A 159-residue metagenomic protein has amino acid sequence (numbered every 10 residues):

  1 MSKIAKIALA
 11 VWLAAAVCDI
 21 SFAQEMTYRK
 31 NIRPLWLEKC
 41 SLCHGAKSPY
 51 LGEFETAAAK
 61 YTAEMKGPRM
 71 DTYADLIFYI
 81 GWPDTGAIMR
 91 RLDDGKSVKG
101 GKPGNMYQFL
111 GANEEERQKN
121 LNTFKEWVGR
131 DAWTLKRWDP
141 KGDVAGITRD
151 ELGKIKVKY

Functional and structural regions predicted by a protein language model:
M1-L9: Bacterial N-terminal signal peptides that target proteins for export
I4-A5, V17, P103: Intrinsically disordered, low-complexity peptide-like regions
W12-A15: Repetitive helical segments and hydrophobic/amphipathic motifs
C18-A23: Sec/Tat signal peptide C-region and signal peptidase I cleavage site
Q24-Y159: Aromatic- and Gly/Pro-enriched helix-to-coil junctions and flexible linker segments
